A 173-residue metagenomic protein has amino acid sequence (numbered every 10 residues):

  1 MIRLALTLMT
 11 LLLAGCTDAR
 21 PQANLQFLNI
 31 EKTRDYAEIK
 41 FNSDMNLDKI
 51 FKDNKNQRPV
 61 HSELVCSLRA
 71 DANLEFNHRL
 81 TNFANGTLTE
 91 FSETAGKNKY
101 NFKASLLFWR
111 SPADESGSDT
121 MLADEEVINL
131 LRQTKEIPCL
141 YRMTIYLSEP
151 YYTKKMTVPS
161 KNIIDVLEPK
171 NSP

Functional and structural regions predicted by a protein language model:
M1-T17: Sec-dependent bacterial lipoprotein signal peptides
R3, F51-K55, K99-K103, L122-I128: Short, intrinsically disordered, charge-biased short linear motifs at domain edges
C16-G86, K155-S172: N-terminal export/targeting and maturation segments
K32, A95-K97, L130-R132: Surface-exposed coil/turn segments at beta-strand junctions on protein surfaces, enriched
E38-N42, K103, P138-L140: Beta-strand secondary-structure signal
N42-D48, L107-W109, R142-T144: Generic short beta-strand segments
L68-D124, L147-E149: Extended, solvent-exposed segments with strong compositional bias
G117-P173: Surface-exposed edge beta-strand/loop patches
